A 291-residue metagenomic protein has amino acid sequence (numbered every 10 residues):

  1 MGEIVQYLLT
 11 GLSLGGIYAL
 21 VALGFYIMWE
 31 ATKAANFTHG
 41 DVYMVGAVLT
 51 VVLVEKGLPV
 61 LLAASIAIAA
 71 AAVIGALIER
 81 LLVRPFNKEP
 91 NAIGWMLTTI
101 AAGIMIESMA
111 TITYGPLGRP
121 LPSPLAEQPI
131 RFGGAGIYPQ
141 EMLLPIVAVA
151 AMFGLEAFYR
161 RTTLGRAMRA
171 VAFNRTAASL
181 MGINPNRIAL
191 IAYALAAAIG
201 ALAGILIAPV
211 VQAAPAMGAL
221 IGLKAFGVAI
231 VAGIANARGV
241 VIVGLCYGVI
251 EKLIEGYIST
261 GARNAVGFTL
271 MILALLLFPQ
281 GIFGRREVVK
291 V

Functional and structural regions predicted by a protein language model:
M1-G2, I78-K88, Q280-V291: Transmembrane alpha-helical segments of polytopic membrane transport and secretion proteins
M1-V21, L49, L61-A63, E89-W95 (+3 more regions): Membrane-interfacial amphipathic/re-entrant helices at transmembrane-helix boundaries
L14-G15, G136-A214, A237-V243: Helix-loop-helix "hairpin" substructures at the membrane interface of multi-pass membrane proteins
G16, F25-A47, E89-G94, L164-A167 (+6 more regions): Short, non-helical or kinked segments that cap or interrupt transmembrane helices
Y18, L58-A69, Y193-G200, G204-I205 (+1 more regions): Transmembrane alpha-helical segments in multi-pass inner-membrane proteins
V21, T113, F173-L180, N184-R187 (+1 more regions): Cytosolic-side transmembrane-helix boundaries in multi-pass membrane proteins
E30-L77, L81: Membrane-embedded helix boundary and interhelical linker motif in transport proteins
P85-F86, N91-R161, I188, L253 (+3 more regions): Transmembrane helix-bundle core of multi-pass membrane transporters and related energy-transducing complexes
